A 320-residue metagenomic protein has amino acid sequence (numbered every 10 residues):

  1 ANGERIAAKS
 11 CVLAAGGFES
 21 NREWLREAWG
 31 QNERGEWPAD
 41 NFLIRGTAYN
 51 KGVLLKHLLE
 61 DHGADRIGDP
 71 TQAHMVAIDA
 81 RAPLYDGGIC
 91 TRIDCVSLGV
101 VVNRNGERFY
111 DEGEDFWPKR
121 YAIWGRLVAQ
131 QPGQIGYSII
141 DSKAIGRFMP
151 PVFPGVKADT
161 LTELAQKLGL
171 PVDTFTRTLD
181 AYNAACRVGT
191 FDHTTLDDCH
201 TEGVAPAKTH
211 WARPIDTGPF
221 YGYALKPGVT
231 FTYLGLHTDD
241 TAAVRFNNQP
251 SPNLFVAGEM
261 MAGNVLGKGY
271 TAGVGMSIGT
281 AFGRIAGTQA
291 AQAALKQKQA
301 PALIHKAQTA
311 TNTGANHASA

Functional and structural regions predicted by a protein language model:
N2-E4, E107: Short acidic/polar mixed-charge low-complexity motifs
E4-I78, M276, I285: Glycine-rich loop(s) and the adjacent beta-strand/alpha-helix scaffold that form part
E23, R45-K51, K56-Y270: Mobile, glycine/GP-rich and aromatic-enriched active-site lid/loop segments adjacent to catalytic centers
L25-R26, D115, A272, F282 (+2 more regions): N-terminal low-complexity, intrinsically disordered patches enriched in charged
H57-D65, T176, I278-A300: Internal hydrophobic alpha-helix adjacent to the cofactor/substrate pocket in enzyme cavities
R66-A80, T288-A320: Active-site-proximal substrate-binding core of FAD-dependent oxidoreductases
K268-I278: Conserved mid-domain beta->alpha element of the FAD-binding
